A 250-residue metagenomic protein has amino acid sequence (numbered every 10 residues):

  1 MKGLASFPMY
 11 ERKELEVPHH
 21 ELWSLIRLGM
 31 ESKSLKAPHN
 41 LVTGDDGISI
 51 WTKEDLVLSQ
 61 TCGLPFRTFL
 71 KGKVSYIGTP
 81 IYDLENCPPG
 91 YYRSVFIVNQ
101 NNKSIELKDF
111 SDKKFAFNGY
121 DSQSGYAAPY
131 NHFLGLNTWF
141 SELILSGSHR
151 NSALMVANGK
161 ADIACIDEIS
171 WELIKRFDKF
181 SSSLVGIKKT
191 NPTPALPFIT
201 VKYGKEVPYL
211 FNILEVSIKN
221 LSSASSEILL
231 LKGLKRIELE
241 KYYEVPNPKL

Functional and structural regions predicted by a protein language model:
M1-D83, P89-Y92, S222-L250: N-terminal hydrophobic or amphipathic helices and topogenic motifs
A5-I26, P88-A153, A224-L234, E244-P246: Bilobed "Venus flytrap"/periplasmic-binding protein-like clamshell domains and structurally analogous long
K36-V42, L143-I144, V185-I187: General small-molecule cofactor/ligand-binding pocket signal
W51, F110, V156-A157: Hydrophobic residues within well-ordered alpha-helices
V57-K71, A157, D162-S182: A ligand-binding cleft/hinge motif common to bilobed small-molecule-binding domains
T68-L70, E85-Y92, A127, L154 (+2 more regions): Short, charged, surface-exposed secondary-structure boundary motifs
G78-P80, N86, Y92-V95, K179-E215 (+1 more regions): Periplasmic-binding protein-like
